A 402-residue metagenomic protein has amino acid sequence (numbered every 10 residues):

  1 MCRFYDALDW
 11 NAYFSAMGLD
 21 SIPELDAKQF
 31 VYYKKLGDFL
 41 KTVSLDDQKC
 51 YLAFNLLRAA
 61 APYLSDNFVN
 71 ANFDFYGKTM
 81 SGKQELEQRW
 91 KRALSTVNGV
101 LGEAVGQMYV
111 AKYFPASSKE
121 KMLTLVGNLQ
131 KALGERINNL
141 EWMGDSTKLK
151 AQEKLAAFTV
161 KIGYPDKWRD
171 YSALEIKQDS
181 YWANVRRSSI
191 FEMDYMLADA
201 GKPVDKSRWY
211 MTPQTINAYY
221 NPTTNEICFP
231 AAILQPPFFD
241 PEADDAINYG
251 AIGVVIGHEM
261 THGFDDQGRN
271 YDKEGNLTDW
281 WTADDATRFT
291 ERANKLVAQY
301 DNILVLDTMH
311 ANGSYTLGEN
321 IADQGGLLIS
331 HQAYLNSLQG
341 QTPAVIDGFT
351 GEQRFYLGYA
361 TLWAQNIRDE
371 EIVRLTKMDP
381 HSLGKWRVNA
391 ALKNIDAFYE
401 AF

Functional and structural regions predicted by a protein language model:
M1-T124, N128: Noncatalytic, helix-rich "gating/capping" subdomain that lines the substrate-entry/channel surface of large enzyme
L123-A251, H262-F402: Zinc-dependent metallohydrolase catalytic domains
V254-V255: Central I-helix of cytochrome P450 enzymes
